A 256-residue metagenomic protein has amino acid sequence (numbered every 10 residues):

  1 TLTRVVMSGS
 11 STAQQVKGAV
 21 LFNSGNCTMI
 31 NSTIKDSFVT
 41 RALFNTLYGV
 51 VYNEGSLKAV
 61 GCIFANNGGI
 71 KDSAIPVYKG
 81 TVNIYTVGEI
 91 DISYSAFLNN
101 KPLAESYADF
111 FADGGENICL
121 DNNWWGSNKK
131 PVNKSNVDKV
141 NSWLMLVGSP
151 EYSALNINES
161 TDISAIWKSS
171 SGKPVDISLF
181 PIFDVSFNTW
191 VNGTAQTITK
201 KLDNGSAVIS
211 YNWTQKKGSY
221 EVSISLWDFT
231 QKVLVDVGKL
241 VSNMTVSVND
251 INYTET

Functional and structural regions predicted by a protein language model:
T1-K173, S178, K201-W213, S219-S223 (+1 more regions): Extracellular beta-rich repeat passengers
S149-Y152, M244-I251: Surface-exposed, proline-enriched loop/turn segments that connect beta strands in immunoglobulin-like
E159-I163, M244, E255-T256: Structural beta-strand segments of beta-rich domains
S171-D184, N252-T254: A short beta-turn/strand-edge loop motif at beta-sheet boundaries
S178-F187, Y220, S242-M244: Short beta-strand/loop motifs in extracellular/secreted proteins, especially within beta-sandwich accessory domains
N188-N204: Low-complexity "stalk/linker" and mucin-like segments enriched in Ser/Thr/Pro/Ala/Gly
N192, S225-F229, N249: Short strand-coil-strand connectors
